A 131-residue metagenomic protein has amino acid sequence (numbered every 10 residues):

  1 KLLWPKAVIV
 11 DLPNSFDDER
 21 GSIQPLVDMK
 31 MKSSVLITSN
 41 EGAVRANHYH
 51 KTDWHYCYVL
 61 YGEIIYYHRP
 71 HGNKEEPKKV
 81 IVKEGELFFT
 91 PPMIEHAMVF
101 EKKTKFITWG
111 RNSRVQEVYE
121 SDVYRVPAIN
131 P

Functional and structural regions predicted by a protein language model:
K1-S33: A short, N-terminal "cap"/entry segment at the start of jelly-roll beta-barrel domains of the cupin/DSBH fold
P5, D11, G72-K74, A97-P131: Double-stranded beta-helix
I23, N47, Y66-Y67, T90 (+2 more regions): Short beta-strand His + acidic residue motifs that chelate non-heme Fe in jelly-roll/DSBH and cupin folds
V35, V44-R45, G62-H68, L87: Short beta-strand segments in beta-sandwich/barrel cores
V35-D53: Conserved short histidine dyad/triad with adjacent acidic residue
H48, W54-V59, V80, F88 (+1 more regions): His/acidic/aromatic-lined binding-pocket segments of jelly-roll/cupin-type domains and related regulatory beta-sandwich
T52-H71: Glycine- and acidic-residue-biased ligand/ion/polar-headgroup-sensing regions
P70-P92: Short acidic-glycine-tyrosine-enriched beta hairpin
